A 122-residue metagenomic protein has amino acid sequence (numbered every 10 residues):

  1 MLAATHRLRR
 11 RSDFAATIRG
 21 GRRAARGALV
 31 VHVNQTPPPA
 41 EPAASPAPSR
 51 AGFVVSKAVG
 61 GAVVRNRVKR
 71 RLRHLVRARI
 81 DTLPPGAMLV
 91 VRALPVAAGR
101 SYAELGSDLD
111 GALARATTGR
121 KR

Functional and structural regions predicted by a protein language model:
M1-R122: Positively charged, solvent-exposed patches that mediate nucleic-acid binding
